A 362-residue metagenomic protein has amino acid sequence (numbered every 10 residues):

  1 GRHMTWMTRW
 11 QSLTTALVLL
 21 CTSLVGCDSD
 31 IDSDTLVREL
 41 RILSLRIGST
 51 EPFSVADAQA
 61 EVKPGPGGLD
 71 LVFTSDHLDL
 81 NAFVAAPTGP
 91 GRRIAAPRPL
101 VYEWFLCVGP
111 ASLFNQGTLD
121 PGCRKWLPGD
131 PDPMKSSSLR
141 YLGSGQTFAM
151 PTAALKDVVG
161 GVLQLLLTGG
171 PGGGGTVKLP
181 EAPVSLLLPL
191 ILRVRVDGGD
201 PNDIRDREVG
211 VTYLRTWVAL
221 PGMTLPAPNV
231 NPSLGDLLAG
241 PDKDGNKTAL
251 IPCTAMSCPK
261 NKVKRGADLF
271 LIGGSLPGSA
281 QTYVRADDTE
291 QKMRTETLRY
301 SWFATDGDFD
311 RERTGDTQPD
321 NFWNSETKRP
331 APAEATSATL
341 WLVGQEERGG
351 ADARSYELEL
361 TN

Functional and structural regions predicted by a protein language model:
H3-L17: Bacterial N-terminal signal peptides that target proteins for export
T22-V55, A353-S355: Bacterial Sec-dependent N-terminal signal peptides
P52-P64, G109-V162, M293-F322: Low-complexity "stalk/linker" and mucin-like segments enriched in Ser/Thr/Pro/Ala/Gly
A58-G91, L250-D287: Contiguous beta-strand segments within globular domains
A95-E103, E296-S301: Solvent-exposed loop segments of extracellular immunoglobulin-like
A182-L192, E334-L340: Exposed beta-strand face motif in extracellular beta-rich ectodomains
L186-R193, G198-A255, A351-N362: Short beta-strand elements
V194-V196, L342-E346: Conserved structural position at the C-terminal beta-strand of extracellular beta-sandwich adhesion modules
